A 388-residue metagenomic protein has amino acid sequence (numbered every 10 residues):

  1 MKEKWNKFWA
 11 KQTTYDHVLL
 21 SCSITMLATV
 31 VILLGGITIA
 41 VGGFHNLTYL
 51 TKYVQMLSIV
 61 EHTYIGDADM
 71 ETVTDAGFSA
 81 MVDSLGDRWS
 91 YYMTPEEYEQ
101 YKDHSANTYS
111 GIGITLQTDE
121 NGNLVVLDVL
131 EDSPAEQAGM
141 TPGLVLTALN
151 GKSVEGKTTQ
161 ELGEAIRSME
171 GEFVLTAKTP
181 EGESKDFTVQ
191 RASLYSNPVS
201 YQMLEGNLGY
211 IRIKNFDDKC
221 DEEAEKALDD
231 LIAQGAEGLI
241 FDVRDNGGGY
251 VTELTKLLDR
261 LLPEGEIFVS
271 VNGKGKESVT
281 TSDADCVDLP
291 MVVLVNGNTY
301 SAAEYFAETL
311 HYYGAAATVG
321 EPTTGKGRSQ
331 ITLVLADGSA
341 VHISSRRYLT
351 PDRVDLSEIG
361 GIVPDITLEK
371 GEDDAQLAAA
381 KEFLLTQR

Functional and structural regions predicted by a protein language model:
K2-Y91, T115: Terminal targeting/pro-maturation regions of precursor/exported proteins
S21-V31, S200-R388: C-terminal "post-core" interaction segments
T48, E131-L144, S196-S200: PDZ/PDZ-like domain micro-motif
M56, G77, I114, A135 (+8 more regions): Terminal peptide-recognition signature
L57, A135-T158, L239-D242, T318: Conserved PDZ fold ligand-binding element
D87-V125, T188, P198-S200: PDZ/PDZ-like peptide-tail recognition elements
T115, L124-V125, E161-S200, E277 (+1 more regions): PDZ-domain C-terminal substructure recognizer with occasional recognition of PDZ-binding tails
V145-T176, E253, K326-G327, T332: PDZ domains, with a preference for the canonical peptide-binding region formed by the helix
